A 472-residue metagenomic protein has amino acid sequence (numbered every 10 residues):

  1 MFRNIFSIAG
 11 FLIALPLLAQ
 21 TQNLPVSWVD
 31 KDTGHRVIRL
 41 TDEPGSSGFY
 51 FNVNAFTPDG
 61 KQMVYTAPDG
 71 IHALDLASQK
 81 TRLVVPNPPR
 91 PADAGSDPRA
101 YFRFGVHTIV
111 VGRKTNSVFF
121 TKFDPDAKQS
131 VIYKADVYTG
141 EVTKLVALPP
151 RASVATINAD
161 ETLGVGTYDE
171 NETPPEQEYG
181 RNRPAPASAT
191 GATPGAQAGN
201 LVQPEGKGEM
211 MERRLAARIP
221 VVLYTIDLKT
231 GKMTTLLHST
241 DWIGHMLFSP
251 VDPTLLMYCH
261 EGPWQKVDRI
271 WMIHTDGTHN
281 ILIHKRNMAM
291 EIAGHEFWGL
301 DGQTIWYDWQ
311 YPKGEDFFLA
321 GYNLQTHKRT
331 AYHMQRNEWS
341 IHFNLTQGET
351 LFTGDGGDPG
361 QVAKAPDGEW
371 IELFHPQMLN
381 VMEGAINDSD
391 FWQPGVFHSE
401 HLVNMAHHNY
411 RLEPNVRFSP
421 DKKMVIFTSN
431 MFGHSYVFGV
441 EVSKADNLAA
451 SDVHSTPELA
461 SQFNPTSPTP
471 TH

Functional and structural regions predicted by a protein language model:
Q20-I38, E212-Y224, I386-W392: Blade/loop signatures of beta-propeller domains
W28-G48, G395-M405: A short helix->beta-strand "capping" segment at the edge of beta-propeller domains
S46-V64, P89-T121, P149-D169, H238-C259 (+5 more regions): Conserved beta-propeller blade repeats
G70-A73, A127-Y133, T173-G180, R213 (+6 more regions): Structural motif
L76-Q79, D136-G140, D227-G231, H274-T278 (+3 more regions): Short loop/turn segments that connect beta-strands within beta-propeller blades
R90-V222, G231-H238: Asp-box/WD-like beta-propeller blade repeats and closely related beta-sheet repeat scaffolds
I305-D308, P312-F317, H333-F397: Loop/turn-rich, solvent-exposed surfaces of beta-rich toroidal or solenoidal domains
L412-H472: Blade-level signature of beta-propeller repeat domains, shared across WD40, Kelch, NHL, RCC1 and BNR/Asp-box propellers
